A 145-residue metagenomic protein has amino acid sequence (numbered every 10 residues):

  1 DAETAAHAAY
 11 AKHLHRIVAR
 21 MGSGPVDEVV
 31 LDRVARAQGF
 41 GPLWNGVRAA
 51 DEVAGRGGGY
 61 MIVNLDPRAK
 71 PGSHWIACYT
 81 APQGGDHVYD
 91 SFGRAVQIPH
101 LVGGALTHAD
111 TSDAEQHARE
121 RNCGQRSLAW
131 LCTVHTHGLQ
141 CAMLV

Functional and structural regions predicted by a protein language model:
D1-A2, V145: Accessible peptide chain termini
A2-I76, P82-G84: Cysteine protease catalytic domains with a Cys-His-Asp triad
G59-V134: Cysteine protease-like catalytic core of ubiquitin/ubiquitin-like
T136-V145: Contiguous terminal or domain-adjacent regions that often encompass a lipid-handling module or interaction segment
